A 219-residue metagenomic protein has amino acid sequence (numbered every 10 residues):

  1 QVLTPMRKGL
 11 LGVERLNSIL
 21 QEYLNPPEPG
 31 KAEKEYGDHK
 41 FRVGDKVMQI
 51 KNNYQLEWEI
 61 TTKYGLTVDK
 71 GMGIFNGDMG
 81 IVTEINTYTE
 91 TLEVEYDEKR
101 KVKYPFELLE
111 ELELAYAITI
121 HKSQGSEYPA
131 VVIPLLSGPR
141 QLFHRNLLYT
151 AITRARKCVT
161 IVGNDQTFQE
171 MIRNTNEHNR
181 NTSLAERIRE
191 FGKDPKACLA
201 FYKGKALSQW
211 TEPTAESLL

Functional and structural regions predicted by a protein language model:
Q1-I74: Conserved helicase/translocase motor-coupling segment
N76-L219: C-terminal accessory regions
